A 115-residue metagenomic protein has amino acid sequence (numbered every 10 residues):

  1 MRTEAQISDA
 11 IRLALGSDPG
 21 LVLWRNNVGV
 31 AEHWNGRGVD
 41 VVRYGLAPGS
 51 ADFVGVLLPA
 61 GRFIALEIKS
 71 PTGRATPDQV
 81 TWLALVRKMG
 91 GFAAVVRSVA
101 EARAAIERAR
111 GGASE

Functional and structural regions predicted by a protein language model:
M1-E115: Catalytic phosphate/metal-binding cores of nucleic-acid and nucleotide-processing enzymes, i.e., regions that mediate
